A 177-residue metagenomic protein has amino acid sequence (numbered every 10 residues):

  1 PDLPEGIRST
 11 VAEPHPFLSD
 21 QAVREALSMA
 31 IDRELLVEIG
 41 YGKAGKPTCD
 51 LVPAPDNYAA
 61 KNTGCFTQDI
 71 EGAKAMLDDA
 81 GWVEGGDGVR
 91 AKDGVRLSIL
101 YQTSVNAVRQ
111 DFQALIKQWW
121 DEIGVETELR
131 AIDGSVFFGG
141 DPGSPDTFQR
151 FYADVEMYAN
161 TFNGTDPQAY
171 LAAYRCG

Functional and structural regions predicted by a protein language model:
P1-G40, K46, P55-G177: Extracytoplasmic/periplasmic ligand-capture domains
L51-V52: Outer-membrane beta-barrel and related beta-rich outer-membrane complex signature in Gram-negative bacteria
